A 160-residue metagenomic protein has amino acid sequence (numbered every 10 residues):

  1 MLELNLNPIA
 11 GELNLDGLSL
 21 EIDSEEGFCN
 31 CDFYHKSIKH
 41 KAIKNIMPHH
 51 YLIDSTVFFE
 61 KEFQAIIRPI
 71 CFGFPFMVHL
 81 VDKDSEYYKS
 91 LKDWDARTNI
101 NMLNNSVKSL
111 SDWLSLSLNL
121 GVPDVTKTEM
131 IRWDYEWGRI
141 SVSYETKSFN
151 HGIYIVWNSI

Functional and structural regions predicted by a protein language model:
M1-I160: Short helix/turn-capping signatures at newly exposed starts of structured segments
